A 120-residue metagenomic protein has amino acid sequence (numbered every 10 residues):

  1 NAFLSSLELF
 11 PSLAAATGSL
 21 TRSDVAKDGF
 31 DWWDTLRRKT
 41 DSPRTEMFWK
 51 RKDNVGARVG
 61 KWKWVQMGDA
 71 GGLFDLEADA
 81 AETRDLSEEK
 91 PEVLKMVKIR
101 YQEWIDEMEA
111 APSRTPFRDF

Functional and structural regions predicted by a protein language model:
A2-A78, E107-S113, F120: C-terminal cap/loop subdomain of S1 sulfatases and analogous C-terminal strand-loop tails that border
A15, R38, E89, I99-E103: Residues within well-ordered alpha-helical secondary structure of globular protein domains
D31, E92-M96: Exposed alpha-helical structural elements
K63-W64, L86-S87, K98: Residue-level detection of beta-strand scaffold positions
R84-E92: Active-site-proximal N-terminal segment of extracellular/periplasmic enzymes that hydrolyze or transfer
M96-T115: Charge-dense polyanion-binding interfaces
